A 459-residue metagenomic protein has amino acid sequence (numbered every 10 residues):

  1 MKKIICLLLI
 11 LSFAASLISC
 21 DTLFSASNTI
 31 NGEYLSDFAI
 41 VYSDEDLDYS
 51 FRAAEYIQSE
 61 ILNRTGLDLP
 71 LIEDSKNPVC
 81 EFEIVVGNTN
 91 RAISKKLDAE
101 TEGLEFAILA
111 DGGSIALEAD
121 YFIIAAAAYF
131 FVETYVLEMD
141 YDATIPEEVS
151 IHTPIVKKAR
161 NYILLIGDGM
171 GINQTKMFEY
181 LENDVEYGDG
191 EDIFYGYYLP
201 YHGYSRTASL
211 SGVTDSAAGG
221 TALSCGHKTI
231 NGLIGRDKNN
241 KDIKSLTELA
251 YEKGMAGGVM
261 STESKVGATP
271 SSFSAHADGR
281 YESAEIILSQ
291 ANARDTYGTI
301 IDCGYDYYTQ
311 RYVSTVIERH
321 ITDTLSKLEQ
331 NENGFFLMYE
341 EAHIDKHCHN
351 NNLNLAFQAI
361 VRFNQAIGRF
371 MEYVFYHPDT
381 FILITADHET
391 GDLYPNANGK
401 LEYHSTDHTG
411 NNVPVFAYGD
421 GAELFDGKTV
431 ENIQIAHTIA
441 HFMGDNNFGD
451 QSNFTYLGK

Functional and structural regions predicted by a protein language model:
M1-I4: Positively charged n-region of N-terminal signal peptides that target proteins for export
L9-F13, L17: Hydrophobic core
D21-P154: Solvent-exposed alpha-helical segments and adjacent loops that form catalytic or protein-interaction surfaces
F51-Q58, A125-Y129, G220, K244-T247 (+5 more regions): Extracytoplasmic/secreted envelope proteins and their assembly/folding machinery, especially bacterial periplasmic
D68-I72, D237, D306-T322: Functional beta-strand-loop-alpha-helix junction segments that form "active/interaction loops" within catalytic
E147, T153-Y305, T309, N364 (+1 more regions): N-terminal catalytic scaffold of extracellular/periplasmic and nuclease hydrolases that process anionic headgroups
G267-A275, Y308, Y312, I321-L325 (+1 more regions): Active-site His/acidic residue clusters
L383-A386: Active-site neighborhood of phospho(di)ester-bond hydrolases with catalytic His/Asp-centered motifs
